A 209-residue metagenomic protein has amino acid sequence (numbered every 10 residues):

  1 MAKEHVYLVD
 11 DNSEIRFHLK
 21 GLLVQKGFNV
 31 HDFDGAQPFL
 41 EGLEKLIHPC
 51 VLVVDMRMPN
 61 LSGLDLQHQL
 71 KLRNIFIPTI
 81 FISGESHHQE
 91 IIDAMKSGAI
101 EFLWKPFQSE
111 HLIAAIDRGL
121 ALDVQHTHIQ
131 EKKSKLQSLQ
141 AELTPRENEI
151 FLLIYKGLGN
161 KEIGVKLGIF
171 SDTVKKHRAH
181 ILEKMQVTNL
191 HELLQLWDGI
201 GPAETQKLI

Functional and structural regions predicted by a protein language model:
D32-G42, G63, N189-E192: Helix N-cap/capping motif at the beta->alpha junctions
I47-V53: Active-site beta3 strand of CheY-like receiver
V54-D55, S83: Active-site residues of response regulator receiver
M58: Receiver (REC) domain active-site loop signature in two-component systems and cognate sites in sensor histidine kinases
H87-Q89, L103, F107-I116, K166: C-terminal output helix
G159-E192: Recognition helix of helix-turn-helix DNA-binding domains
L182-I209: Basic, Lys/Arg-enriched C-terminal extension of HTH/homeodomain DNA-binding domains
